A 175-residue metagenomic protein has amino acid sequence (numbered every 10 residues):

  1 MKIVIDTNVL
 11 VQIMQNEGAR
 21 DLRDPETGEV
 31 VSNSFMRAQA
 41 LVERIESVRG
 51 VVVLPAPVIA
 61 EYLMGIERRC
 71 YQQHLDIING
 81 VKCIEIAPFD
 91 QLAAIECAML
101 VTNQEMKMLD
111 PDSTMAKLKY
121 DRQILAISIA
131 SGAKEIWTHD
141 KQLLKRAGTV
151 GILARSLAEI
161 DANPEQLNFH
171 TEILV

Functional and structural regions predicted by a protein language model:
M1, V48-V51, K82-E85, A130-E135: Short active-site oxyanion
M1-L54, G65-I77: Short, well-structured N-terminal submotif of metal-dependent ribonuclease cores
K2, L125-V175: Acidic, PIN/NYN-like endoribonuclease modules and their adjacent C-terminal/linker elements
L10-V11, A60-L63, L144: Nucleotide phosphate-binding site architecture
V53, A87, R155: General small-molecule cofactor/ligand-binding pocket signal
Q72-Q91: Helix-adjacent hinge/juxtasegments
I86-E135, H139-K141, K145: Active-site neighborhoods of divalent-metal-dependent phosphate/nucleic-acid chemistry enzymes
